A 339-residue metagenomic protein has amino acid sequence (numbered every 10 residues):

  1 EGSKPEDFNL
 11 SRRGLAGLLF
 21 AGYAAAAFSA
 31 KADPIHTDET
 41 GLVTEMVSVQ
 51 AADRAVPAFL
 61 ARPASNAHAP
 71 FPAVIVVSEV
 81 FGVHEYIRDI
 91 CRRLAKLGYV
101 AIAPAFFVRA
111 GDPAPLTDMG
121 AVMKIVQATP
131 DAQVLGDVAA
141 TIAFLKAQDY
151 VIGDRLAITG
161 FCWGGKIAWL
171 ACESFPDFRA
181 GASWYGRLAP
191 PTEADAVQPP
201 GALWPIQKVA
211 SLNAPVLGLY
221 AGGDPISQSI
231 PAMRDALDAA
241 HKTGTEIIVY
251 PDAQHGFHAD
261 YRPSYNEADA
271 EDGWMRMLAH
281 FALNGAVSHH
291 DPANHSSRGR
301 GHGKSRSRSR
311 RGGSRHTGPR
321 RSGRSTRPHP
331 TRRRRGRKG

Functional and structural regions predicted by a protein language model:
E1-L10: N-terminal secretory signal peptides
L10-A21: N-terminal export leaders
D33-N66: N-terminal cap/lid segment of alpha/beta-hydrolase-fold proteins
A69-E79: Short beta-strand element of the alpha/beta-hydrolase
F107-A132, G256-A259: Cap/lid segment of the alpha/beta-hydrolase catalytic domain
K124-A147: Alpha/beta-hydrolase active-site loop
A140-P205: Primarily recognizes the serine-hydrolase "nucleophile elbow" in alpha/beta-hydrolase and SGNH/GDSL folds
G218-Y220: Short beta-strand/loop motif that positions the catalytic acidic residue of the alpha/beta-hydrolase fold
